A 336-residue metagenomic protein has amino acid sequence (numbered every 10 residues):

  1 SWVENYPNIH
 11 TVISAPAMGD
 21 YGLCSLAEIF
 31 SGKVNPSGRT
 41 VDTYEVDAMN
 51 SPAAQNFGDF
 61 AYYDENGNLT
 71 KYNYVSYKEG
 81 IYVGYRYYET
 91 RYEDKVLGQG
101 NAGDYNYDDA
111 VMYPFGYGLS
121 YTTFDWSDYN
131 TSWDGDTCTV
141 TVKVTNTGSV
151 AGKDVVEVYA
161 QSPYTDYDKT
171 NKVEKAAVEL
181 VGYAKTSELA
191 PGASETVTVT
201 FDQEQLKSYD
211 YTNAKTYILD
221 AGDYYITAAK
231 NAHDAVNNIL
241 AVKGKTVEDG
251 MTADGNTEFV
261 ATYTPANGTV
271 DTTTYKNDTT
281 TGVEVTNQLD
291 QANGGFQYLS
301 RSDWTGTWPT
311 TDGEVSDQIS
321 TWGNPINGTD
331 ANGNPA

Functional and structural regions predicted by a protein language model:
W2-K153, Q161, Y217-N231, N237-N238 (+1 more regions): Secreted, periplasmic, or luminal enzymes acting at the cell surface/secretory milieu
D134, D210-N213: Acidic/polar residues at beta-strand termini and the immediately following turn/coil
V156, D166-Y211: Intrinsically disordered, low-complexity Pro/Gly/Ser/Thr-rich segments with frequent PxxP/GP/PP motifs and embedded
